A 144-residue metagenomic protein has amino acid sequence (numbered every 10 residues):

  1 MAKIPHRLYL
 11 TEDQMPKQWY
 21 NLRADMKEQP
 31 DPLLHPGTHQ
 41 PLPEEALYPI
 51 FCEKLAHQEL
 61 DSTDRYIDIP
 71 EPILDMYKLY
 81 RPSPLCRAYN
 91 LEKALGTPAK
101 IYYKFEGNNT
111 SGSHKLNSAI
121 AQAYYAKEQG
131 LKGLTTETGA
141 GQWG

Functional and structural regions predicted by a protein language model:
M1-G144: PLP-dependent amino-acid enzyme catalytic core
